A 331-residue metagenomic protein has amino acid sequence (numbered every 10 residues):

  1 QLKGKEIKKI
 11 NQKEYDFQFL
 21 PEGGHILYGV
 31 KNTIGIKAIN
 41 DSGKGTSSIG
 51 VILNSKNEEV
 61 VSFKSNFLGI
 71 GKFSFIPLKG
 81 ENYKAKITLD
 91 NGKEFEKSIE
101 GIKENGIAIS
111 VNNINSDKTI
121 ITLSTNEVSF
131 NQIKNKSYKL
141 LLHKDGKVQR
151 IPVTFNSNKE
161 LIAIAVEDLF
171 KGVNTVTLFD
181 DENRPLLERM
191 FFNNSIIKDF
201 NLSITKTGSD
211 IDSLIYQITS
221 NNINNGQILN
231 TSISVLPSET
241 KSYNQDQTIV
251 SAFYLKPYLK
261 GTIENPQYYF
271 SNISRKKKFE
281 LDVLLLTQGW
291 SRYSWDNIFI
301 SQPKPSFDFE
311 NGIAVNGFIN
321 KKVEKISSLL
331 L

Functional and structural regions predicted by a protein language model:
Q1, F63-G101: Conserved glycine-bearing catalytic or ligand-binding loops at nucleotide- and phosphate-handling centers of large
Q1, I10, L27-G29, K64-L68 (+9 more regions): Surface-exposed coil/turn segments at beta-strand junctions on protein surfaces, enriched
Q1-K9, S98, N224-P305: Acidic glycine/proline-rich low-complexity segments
L2-K9, G92-S110, R150-V153, R184-N194: Edge beta-strands of extracellular beta-sandwich domains
Q12-N40, K97-N131, F200-S209, Q288-N316 (+1 more regions): Extracellular ectodomain segments of secreted/surface proteins
K31-I39, G43-S55, V60-S62, N82-T88 (+4 more regions): Beta-strand-rich binding/interaction modules
E59-G69, V148-N158, M190-F192, Q245-Y258: Solvent-exposed serine/threonine-rich low-complexity stretches and specific carbohydrate-binding patches
V61-S62, I70-P77, T122, E160-E167 (+2 more regions): Exposed aromatic-hydrophobic patches
